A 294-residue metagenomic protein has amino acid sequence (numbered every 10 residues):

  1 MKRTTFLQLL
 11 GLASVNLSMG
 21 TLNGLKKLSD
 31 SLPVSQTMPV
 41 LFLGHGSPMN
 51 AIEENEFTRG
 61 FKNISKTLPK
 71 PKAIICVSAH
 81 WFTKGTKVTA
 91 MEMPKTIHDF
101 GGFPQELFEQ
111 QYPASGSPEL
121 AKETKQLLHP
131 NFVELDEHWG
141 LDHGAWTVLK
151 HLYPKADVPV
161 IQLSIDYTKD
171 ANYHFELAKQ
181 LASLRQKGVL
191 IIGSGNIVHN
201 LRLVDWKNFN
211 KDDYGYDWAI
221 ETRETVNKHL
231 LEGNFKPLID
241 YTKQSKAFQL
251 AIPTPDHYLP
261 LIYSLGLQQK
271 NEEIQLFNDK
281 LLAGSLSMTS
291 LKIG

Functional and structural regions predicted by a protein language model:
M1-L17, K26-L28: N-terminal secretory signal peptides and thylakoid transit peptides that target proteins across membranes
K27-D136: A short aromatic-anchored loop/beta-hairpin motif
P39-L43, A73-S78, L163, L184-I197 (+1 more regions): Beta-strand elements within well-structured catalytic alpha/beta cores of enzymes that handle phosphate/sulfate esters
F57-T67, N172-K187: Long, well-ordered alpha-helical scaffolding segments within enzyme catalytic domains, especially pronounced
L107-S115, E137, S164-A171, F248: Flexible, glycine/proline-enriched loop segments at strand-loop-helix junctions that form or flank small-ligand binding
A121-F175, Q180: Internal, conserved structured core segments that host functional sites
V158-P159, Y167-K169, A182-L190, I197-G294: Surface-exposed, charge/polar-rich loops and edge strands
